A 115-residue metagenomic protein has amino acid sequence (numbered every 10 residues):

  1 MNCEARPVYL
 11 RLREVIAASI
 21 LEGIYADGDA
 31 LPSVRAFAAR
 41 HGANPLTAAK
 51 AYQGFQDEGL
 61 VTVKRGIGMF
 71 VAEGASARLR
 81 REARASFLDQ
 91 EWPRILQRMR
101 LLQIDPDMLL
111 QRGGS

Functional and structural regions predicted by a protein language model:
M1-L31, A36, R80, S86-S115: Extreme N-terminal segment that seeds HTH/winged-HTH DNA-binding domains in transcriptional regulators
Y9, Y25, H41, Y52-F55 (+2 more regions): Aromatic side chains
E14, P45-E58, A85-R94: Short, Lys/Arg-enriched charge-dense amphipathic segments
I24-Y25, D29, Q56-G66, F70-E73: Beta-hairpin "wing" of winged helix-turn-helix
A30-T62: N-terminal helix-turn-helix
S76-R78: A short, flexible beta-alpha/helix-coil linker loop
